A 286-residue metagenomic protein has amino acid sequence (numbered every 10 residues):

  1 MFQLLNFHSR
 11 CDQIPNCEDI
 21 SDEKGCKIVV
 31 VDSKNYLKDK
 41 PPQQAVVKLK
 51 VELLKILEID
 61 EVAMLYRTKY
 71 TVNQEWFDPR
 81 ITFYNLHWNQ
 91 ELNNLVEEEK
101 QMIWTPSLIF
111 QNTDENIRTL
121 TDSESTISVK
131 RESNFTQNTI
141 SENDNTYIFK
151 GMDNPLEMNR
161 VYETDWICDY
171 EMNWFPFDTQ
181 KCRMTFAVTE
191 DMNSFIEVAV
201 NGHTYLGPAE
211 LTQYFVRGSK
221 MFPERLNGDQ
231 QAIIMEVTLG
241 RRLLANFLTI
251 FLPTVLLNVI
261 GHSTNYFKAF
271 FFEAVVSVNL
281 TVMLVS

Functional and structural regions predicted by a protein language model:
F2-N16: Extracellular cysteine-rich, disulfide-stabilized repeat modules
Q13-I28: Short, disulfide-bonded extracellular cysteine-rich repeat modules
K27-L280: Non-transmembrane, solvent-exposed beta-strand/loop segments in proteins with extracellular/lumenal exposure or large
M283-S286: Aromatic-anchored segments of alpha-helical transmembrane domains
